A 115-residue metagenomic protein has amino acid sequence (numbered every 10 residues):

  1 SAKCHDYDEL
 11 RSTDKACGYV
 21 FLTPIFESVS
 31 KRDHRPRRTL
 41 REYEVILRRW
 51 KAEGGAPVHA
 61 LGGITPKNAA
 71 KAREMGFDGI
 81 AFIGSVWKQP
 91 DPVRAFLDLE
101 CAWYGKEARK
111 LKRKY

Functional and structural regions predicted by a protein language model:
S1-K51, A56-H59, I64-T65, A95 (+1 more regions): Glycine/Thr-rich beta-alpha phosphate-binding loop at enzyme active sites
Y19-H34, A69-W103: Glycine-rich phosphate-binding active-site loops on the catalytic face of alpha/beta enzymes
C101-Y115: Generic C-terminal helix-cap and adjacent flexible tail
